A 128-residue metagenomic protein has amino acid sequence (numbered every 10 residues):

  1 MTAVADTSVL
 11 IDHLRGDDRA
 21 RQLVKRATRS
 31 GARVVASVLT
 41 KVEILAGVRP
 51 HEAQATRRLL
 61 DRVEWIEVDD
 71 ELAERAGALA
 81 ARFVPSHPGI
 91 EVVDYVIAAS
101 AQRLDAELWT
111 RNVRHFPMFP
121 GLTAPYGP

Functional and structural regions predicted by a protein language model:
M1-A36, L45-D61: Short, well-structured N-terminal submotif of metal-dependent ribonuclease cores
T2, A98-P128: Acidic, PIN/NYN-like endoribonuclease modules and their adjacent C-terminal/linker elements
V9-L10, T40, L72, V96-I97 (+1 more regions): Alpha-helix capping/helix-boundary segments
R15-G16, W65, G121: Short, conserved catalytic or interaction motifs in soluble domains
A20-R21, K41, A53-T56, A73-A76 (+1 more regions): A general structural signal for well-ordered alpha-helical segments in protein cores
H51-A55, F83-V84, A124-P128: Short, hinge-like loop/turn segments at secondary-structure boundaries
E64-R111: Active-site neighborhoods of divalent-metal-dependent phosphate/nucleic-acid chemistry enzymes
